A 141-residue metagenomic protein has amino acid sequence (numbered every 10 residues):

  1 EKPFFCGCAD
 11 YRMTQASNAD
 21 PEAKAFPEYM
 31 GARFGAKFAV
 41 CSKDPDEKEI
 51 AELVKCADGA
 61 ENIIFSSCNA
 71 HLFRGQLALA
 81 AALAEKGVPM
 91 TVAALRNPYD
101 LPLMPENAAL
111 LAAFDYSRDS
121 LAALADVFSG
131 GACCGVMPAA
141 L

Functional and structural regions predicted by a protein language model:
E1-L141: Preference for extracellular/luminal or secreted protein segments
